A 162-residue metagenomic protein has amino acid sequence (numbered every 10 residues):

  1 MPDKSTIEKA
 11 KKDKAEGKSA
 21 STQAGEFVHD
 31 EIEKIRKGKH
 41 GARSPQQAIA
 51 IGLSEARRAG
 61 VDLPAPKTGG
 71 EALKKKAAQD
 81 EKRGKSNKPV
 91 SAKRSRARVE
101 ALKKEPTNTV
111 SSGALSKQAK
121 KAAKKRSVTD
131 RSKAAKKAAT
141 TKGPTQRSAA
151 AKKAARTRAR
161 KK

Functional and structural regions predicted by a protein language model:
M1-K162: A charge-rich, low-complexity, intrinsically flexible signal that marks solvent-exposed coils, linkers, repeats
